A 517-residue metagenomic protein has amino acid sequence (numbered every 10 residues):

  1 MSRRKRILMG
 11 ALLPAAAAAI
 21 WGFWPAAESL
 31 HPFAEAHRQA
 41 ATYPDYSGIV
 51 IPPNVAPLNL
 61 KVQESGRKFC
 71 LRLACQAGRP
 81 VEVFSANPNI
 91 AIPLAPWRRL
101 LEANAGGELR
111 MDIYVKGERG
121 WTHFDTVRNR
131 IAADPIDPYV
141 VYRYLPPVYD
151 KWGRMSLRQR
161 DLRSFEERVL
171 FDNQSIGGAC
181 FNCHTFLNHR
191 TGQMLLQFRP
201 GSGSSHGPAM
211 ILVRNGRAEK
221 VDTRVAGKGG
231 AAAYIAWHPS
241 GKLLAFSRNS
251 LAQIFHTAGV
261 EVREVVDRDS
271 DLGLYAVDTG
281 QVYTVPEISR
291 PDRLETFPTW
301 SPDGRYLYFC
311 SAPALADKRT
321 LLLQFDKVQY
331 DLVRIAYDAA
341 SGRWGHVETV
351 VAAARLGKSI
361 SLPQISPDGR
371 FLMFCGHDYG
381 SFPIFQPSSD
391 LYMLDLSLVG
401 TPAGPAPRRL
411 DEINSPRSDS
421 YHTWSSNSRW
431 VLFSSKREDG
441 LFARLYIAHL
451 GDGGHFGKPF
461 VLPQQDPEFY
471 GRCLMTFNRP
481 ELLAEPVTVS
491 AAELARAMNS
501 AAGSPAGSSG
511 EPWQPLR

Functional and structural regions predicted by a protein language model:
M1-L13: N-terminal Sec-pathway targeting helices
K5-I7, A18, A40: A detector of low-complexity, intrinsically disordered, Ser/Thr/Gly/Pro/Ala-rich segments
G10-G22: Terminal signal-anchor or tail-anchor transmembrane helices that tether membrane-associated enzymes to cellular
I20-R517: Sequence signature of WD/YWTD-type beta-propeller architectures
